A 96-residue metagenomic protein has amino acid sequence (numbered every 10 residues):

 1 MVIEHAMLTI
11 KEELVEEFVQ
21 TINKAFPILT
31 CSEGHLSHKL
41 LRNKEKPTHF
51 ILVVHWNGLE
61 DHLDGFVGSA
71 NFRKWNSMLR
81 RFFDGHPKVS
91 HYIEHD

Functional and structural regions predicted by a protein language model:
M1-V2, D96: Absolute protein N-terminus
V2-T9, K39-V67: Short, well-ordered beta-strand segments in beta-rich or mixed alpha/beta enzyme and ligand-binding folds
T9-F18: Short, surface-exposed ligand-recognition loops at beta-strand->loop->(often short) alpha-helix junctions that present
V19, F66, K88-D96: A beta-strand edge to alpha-helix "cap/lid" segment located at domain peripheries
V19, N23, S69-N71: Conserved GNAT-fold acetyl-CoA-binding loop/helix
I28-L36, H55-V89: An amphipathic, aromatic/His-enriched active-site/gating alpha helix that lines ligand/cofactor pockets
